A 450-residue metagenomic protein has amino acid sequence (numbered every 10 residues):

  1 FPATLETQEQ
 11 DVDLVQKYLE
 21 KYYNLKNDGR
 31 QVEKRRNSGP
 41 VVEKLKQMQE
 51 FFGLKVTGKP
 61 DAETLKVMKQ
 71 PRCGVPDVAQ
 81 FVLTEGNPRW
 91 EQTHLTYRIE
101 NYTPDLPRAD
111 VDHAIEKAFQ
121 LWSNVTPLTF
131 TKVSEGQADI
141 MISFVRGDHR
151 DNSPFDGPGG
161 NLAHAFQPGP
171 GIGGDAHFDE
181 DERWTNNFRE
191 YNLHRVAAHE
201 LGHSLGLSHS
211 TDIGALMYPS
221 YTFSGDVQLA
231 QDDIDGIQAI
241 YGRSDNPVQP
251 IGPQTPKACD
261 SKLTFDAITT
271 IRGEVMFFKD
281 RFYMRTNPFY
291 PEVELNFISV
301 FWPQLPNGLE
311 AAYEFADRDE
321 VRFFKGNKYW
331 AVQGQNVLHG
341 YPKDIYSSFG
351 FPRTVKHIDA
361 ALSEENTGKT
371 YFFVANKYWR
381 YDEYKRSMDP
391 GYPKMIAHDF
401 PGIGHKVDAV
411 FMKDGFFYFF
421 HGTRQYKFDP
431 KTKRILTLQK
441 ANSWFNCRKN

Functional and structural regions predicted by a protein language model:
F1-L263: Zinc-dependent metalloendopeptidases
S244-N450: Disulfide-stabilized extracellular ectodomains of secreted/luminal proteins, especially beta-rich
